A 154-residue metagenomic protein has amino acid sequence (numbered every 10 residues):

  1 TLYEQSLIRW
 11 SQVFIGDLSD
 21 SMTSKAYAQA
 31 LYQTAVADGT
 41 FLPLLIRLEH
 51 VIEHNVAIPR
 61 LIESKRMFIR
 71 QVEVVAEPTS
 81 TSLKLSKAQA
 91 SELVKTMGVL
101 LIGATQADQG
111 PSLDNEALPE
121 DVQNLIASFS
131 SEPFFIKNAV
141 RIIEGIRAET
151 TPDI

Functional and structural regions predicted by a protein language model:
T1: Helix-turn-helix
E4, I8, K25, I62-R70 (+1 more regions): Non-membrane alpha-helical structural segments and their capping/turn regions in soluble enzymes
Q5, R9, D38-L42, S82-A90 (+2 more regions): Amphipathic alpha-helical interaction segments
Q5, R9-F41, A90-M97: Hydrophobic alpha-helical connector segments
D20, A57, L61, S128-S131: Alpha-helix initiation/capping motif
A35-P59, S112-A117: Amphipathic alpha-helical segments used for helix-helix packing
I46-S80: A contiguous binding-surface segment within folded domains or other stable secondary-structure elements
R70-E77, T81, L85, G103-I154: C-terminal peripheral helix-coil segments that are non-catalytic and often amphipathic
